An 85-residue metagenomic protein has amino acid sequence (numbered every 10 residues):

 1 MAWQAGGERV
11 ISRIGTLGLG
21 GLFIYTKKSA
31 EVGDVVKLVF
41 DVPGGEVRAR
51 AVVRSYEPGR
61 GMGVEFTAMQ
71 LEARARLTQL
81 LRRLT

Functional and structural regions predicted by a protein language model:
M1-T85: Structured alpha-helical
